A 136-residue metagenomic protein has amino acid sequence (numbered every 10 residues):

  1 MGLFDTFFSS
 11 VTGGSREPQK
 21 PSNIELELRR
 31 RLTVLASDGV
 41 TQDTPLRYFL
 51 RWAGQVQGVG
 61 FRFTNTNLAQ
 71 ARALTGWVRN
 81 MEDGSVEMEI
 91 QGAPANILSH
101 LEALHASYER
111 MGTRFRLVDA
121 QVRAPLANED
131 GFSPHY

Functional and structural regions predicted by a protein language model:
M1-Y136: Intrinsically disordered, low-complexity, mixed-charge
